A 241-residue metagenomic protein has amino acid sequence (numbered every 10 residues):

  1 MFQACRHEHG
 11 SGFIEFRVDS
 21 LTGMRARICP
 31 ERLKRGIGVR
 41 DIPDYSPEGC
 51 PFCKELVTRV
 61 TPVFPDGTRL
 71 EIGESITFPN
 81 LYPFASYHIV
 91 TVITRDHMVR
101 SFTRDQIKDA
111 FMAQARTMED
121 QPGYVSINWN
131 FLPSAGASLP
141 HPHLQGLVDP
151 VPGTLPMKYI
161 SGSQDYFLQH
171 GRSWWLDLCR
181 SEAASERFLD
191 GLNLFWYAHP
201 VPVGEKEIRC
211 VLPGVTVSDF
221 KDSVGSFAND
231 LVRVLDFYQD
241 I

Functional and structural regions predicted by a protein language model:
M1-L139, L147-D222, S226, V232-I241: Active-site microenvironments that recognize anionic phosphate/pyrophosphate groups
H143: Catalytic-core segment of enzymes that process non-peptidic bonds
